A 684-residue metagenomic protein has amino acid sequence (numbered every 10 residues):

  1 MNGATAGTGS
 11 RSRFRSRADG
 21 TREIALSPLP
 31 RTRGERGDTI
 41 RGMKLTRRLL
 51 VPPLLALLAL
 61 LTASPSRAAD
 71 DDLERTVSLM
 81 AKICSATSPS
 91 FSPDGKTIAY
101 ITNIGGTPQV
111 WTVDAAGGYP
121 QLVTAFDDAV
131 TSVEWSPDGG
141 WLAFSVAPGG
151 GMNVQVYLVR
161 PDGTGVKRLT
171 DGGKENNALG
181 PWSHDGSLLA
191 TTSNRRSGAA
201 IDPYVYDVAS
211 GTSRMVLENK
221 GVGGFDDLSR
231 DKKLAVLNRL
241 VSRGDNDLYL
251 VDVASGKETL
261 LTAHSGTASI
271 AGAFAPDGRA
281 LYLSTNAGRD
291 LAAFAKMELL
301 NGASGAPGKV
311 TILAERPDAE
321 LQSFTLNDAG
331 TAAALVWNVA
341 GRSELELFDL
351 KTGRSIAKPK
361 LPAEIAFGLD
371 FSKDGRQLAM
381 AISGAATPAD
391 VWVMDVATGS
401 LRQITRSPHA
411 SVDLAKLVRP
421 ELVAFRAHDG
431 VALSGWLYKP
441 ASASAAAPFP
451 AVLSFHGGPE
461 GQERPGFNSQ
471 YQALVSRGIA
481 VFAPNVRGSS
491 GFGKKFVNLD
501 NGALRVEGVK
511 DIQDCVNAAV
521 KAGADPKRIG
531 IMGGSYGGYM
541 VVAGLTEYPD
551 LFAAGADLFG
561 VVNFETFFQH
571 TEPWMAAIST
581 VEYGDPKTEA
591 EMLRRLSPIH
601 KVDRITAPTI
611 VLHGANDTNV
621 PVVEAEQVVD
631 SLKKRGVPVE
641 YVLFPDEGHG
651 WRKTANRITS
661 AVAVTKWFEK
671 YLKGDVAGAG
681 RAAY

Functional and structural regions predicted by a protein language model:
G3-T5, I83-I101, D127-S145, V156 (+12 more regions): Conserved beta-propeller blade repeats
R22-P28, A69-R75, T97, I101-L122 (+8 more regions): Beta-propeller blade-edge and WD-like acidic-aromatic loop motif
L26, D38-T39: Short, positively charged and aromatic/hydrophobic N-terminal segments
V51-T62: Bacterial N-terminal signal peptides
T405-A445: N-terminal cap/lid segment of alpha/beta-hydrolase-fold proteins
A446-G457: Short beta-strand element of the alpha/beta-hydrolase
P465-P484: Short amphipathic alpha-helix adjacent to the substrate-entry channel of hydrolases
P484-Y684: Active-site-proximal cap/loop segments of hydrolase catalytic domains
